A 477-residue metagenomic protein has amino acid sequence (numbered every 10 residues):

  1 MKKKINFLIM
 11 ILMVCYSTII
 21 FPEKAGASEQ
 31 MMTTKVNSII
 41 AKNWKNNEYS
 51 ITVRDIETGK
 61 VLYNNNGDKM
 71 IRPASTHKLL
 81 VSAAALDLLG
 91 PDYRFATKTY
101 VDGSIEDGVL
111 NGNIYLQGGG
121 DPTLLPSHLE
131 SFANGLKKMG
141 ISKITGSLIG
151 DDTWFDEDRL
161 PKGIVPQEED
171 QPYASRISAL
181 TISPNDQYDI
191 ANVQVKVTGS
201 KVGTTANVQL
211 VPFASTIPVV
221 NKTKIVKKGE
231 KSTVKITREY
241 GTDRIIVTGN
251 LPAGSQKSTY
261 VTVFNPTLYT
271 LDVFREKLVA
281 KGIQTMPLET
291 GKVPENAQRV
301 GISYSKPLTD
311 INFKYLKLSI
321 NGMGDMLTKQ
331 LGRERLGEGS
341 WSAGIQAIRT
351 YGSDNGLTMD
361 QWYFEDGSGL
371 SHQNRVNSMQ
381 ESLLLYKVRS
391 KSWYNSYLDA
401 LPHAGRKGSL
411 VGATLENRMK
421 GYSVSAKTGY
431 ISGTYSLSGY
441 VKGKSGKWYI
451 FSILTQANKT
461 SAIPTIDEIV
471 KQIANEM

Functional and structural regions predicted by a protein language model:
M1-A27: Sec-dependent N-terminal signal peptides of Gram-positive bacterial secreted proteins and lipoproteins
E23-T58, Y63-K69, E130-I141: Beta-lactamase-like hydrolase cores
I39, Y93-W341, Q346-T358: Conserved serine DD-peptidase/penicillin-binding transpeptidase domain and beta-lactam-recognizing active-site
I51-V53, K98-T99, S438: Short beta-strand scaffold segments in enzyme catalytic cores
G59, P73-P91, L148, L180 (+3 more regions): Active-site SXXK
L62-N64, L125, T328-M477: Small-residue-rich helix-loop
N66-I71, Y260, S368-S371: A short glycine/serine-rich beta->alpha loop
T76-L79, L271, N321-D325, N374 (+2 more regions): Short alpha-helical patches at coil-to-helix transitions and adjacent helical residues in well-structured domains
